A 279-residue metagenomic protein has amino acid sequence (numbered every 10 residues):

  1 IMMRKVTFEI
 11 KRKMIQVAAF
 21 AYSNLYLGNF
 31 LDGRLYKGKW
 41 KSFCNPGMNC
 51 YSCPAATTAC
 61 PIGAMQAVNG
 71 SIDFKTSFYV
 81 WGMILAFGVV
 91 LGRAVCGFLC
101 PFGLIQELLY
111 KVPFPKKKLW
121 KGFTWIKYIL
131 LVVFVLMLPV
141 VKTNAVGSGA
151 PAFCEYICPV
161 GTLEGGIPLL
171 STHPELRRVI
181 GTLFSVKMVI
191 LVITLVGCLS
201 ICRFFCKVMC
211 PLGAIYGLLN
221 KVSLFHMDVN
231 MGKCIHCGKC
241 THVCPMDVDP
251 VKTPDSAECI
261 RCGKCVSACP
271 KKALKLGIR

Functional and structural regions predicted by a protein language model:
I1-V251, A257-R279: Non-ligating segments of multi-cofactor redox enzymes
